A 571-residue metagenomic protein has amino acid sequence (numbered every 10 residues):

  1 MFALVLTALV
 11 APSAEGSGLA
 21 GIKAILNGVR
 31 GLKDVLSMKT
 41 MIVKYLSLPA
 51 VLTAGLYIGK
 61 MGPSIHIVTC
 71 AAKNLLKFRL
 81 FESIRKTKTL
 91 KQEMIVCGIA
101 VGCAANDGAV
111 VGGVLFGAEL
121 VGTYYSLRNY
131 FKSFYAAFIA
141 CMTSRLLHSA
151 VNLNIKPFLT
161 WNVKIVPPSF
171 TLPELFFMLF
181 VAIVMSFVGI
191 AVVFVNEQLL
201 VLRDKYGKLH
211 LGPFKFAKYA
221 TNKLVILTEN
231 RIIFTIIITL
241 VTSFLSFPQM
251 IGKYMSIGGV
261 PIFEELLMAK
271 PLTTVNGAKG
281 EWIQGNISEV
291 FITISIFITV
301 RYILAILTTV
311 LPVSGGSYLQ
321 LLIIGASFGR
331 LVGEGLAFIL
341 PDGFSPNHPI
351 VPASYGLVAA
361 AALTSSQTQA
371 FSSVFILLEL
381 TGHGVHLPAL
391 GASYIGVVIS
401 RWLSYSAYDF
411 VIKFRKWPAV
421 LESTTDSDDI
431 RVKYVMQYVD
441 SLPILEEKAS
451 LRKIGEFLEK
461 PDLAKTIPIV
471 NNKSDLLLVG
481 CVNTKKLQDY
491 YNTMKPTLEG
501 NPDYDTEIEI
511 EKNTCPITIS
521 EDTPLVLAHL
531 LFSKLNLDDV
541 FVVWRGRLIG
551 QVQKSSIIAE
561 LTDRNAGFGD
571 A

Functional and structural regions predicted by a protein language model:
M1-K473, L478-V479, N483-L498, Y504-N513 (+4 more regions): Alpha-helical transmembrane segments and immediately membrane-proximal extracytoplasmic
K512-N513, I517-D522, L527-L531: C-terminal accessory/binding modules appended to enzymatic or scaffolding proteins
Q551: Short, glycine/charged-rich "phosphate-handling" switch motifs in NTP-dependent and phosphotransfer domains
K554: Short alpha-helical Gxxx[C/S/T] motif in the catalytic ATP-binding
